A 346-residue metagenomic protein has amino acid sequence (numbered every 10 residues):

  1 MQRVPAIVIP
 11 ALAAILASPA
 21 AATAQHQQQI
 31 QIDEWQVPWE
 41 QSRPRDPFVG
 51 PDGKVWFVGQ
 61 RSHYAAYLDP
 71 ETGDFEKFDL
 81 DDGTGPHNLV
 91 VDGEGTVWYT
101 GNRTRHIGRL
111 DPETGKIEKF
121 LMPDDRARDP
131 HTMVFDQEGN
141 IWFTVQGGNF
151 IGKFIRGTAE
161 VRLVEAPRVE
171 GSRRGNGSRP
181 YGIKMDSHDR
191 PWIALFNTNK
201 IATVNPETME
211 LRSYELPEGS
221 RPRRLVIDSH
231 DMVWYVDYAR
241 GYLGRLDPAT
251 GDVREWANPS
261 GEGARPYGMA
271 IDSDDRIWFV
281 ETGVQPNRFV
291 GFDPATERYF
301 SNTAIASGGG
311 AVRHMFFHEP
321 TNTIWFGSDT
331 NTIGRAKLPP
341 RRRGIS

Functional and structural regions predicted by a protein language model:
I7-A17: Bacterial N-terminal signal peptides
Q25-Q41: A short helix->beta-strand "capping" segment at the edge of beta-propeller domains
D33-Q36, E76-L80, E118-M122, R162-R168 (+4 more regions): Beta-propeller fold detector
E40-P51, D82-E94, D125-E138, V169-H188 (+4 more regions): Beta-rich, blade/repeat-based domains predominating in secreted/periplasmic proteins but also intracellular
V55-R61, V97-R105, I141-G147, P191-N197 (+3 more regions): Conserved beta-strand positions in repeat-built beta-propeller and related beta-rich domains
Y64-A66, R105-R109, N149-K153, K200-A202 (+3 more regions): A short loop-to-beta-strand structural motif that recurs across blades of beta-propeller domains
D69-G73, D111-G115, I155-A159, N205-M209 (+3 more regions): Short loop/turn segments that connect beta-strands within beta-propeller blades
G310-S346: Blade-level signature of beta-propeller repeat domains, shared across WD40, Kelch, NHL, RCC1 and BNR/Asp-box propellers
